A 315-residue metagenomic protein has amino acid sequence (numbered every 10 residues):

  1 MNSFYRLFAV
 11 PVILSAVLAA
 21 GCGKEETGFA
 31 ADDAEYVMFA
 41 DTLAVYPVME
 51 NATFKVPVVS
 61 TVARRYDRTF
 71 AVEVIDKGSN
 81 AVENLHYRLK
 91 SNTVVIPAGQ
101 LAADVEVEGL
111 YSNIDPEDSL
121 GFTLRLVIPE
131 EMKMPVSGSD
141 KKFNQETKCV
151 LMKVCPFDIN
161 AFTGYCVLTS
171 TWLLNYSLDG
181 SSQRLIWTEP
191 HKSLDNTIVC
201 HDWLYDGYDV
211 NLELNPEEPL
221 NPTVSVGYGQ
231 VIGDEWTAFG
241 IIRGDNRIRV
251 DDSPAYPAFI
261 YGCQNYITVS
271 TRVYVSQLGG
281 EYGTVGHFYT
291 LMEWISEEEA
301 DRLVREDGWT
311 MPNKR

Functional and structural regions predicted by a protein language model:
M1-A9: Bacterial N-terminal signal peptides that target proteins for export
F4, N80-V82, I198-V199: Intrinsically disordered, low-complexity segments enriched in polar/charged residues with Gly/Pro, especially when
R6, V37, P47, D67 (+7 more regions): Compositionally biased, intrinsically disordered low-complexity regions enriched in proline and serine
V12: Active-site nucleophile-His-acid catalytic modules used for acyl/amide transfer and hydrolysis across diverse enzymes
L18-G21: C-terminal motif of bacterial Sec signal peptides marking the signal peptidase cleavage site
G23-D104, G109-T169, R302-R315: Acidic/polar, low-complexity intrinsically disordered N-terminal segments immediately downstream of a Sec signal
K153-R315: Ser/Thr/Gly/Pro-rich, low-complexity flexible regions
